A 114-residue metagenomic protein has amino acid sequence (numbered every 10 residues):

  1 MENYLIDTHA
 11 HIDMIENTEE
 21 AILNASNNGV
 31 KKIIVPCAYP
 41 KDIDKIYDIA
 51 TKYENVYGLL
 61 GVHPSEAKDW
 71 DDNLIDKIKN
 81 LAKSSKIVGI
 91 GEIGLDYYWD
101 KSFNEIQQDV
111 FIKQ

Functional and structural regions predicted by a protein language model:
M1-Q114: Mid-domain alpha/beta scaffold segments of enzyme catalytic cores
